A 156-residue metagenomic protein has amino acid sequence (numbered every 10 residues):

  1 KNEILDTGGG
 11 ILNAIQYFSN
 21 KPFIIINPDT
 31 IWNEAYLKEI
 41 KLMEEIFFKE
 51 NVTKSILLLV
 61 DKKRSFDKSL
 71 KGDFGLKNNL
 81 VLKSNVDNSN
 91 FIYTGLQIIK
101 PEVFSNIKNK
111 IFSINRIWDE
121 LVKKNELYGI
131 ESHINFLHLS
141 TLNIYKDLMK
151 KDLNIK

Functional and structural regions predicted by a protein language model:
K1-I25: Short phosphate-binding loop-to-helix
E3-I4, T30-W32: Acidic metal-phosphate-binding loop of nucleotide-sugar-dependent transferases
G8-I11, G72-D73, Q97: Adenylate-forming
G9, A35-Y36: Short N-terminal helix/helix-N-cap motif within the alpha/beta-hydrolase-1
N20, V52-T53: Short, high-confidence coil segments that cap the C-terminus of an alpha-helix and link into the following beta-strand
F23-I24, I31, L37-K49, K62-F66 (+2 more regions): Catalytic-core segments of class I nucleotidyltransferases/pyrophosphorylases that form NMP-activated intermediates
L58: Extracellular glycan-interaction surfaces
